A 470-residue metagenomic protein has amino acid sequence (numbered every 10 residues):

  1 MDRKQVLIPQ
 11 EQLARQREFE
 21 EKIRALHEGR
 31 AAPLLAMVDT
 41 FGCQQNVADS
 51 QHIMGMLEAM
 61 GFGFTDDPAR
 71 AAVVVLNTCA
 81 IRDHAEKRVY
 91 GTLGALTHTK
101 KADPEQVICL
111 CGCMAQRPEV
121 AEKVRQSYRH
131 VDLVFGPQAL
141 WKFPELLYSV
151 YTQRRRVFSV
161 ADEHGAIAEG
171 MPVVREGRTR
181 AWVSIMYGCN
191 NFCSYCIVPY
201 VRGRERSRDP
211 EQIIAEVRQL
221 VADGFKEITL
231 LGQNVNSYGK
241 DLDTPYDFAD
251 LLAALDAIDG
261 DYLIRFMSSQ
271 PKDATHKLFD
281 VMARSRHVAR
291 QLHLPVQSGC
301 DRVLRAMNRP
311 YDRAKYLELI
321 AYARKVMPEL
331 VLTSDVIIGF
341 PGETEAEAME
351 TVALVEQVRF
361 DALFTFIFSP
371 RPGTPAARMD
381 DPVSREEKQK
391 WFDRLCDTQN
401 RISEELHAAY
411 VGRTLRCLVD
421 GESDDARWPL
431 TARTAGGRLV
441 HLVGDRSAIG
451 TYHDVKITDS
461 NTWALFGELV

Functional and structural regions predicted by a protein language model:
M1, R378-V470: Terminal RNA-binding accessory module
M1-Y238, K277, L292, A314-K325 (+4 more regions): Proteins enriched for Cys/Gly/acidic motifs involved in redox and nucleic-acid/cofactor modification
D39-F41, V198, L231-Q233, M267-S269 (+6 more regions): Generic beta-strand/beta-sheet core signal
A80-I81, R202-G203, L242-P245, R305-Y311 (+1 more regions): Short glycine-enriched, charge-decorated loop/helix-capping segments at active-site entrances that position
E105-L110, R117-E119, A222-E350, E356: Conserved SAM/AdoMet-binding glycine-rich loop
V173-R175, D280-R284, V296, H407-A409 (+2 more regions): Replace "in large, NTP-powered and nucleic-acid-processing enzymes" with "in large, NTP-powered factors and other
E176-T179, C189-N191, V288, S298 (+5 more regions): Short flexible coil/turn linkers enriched for glycine and charged/polar residues that connect secondary-structure
C193, I213, L230, F266 (+7 more regions): Conserved, mostly hydrophobic/aromatic
